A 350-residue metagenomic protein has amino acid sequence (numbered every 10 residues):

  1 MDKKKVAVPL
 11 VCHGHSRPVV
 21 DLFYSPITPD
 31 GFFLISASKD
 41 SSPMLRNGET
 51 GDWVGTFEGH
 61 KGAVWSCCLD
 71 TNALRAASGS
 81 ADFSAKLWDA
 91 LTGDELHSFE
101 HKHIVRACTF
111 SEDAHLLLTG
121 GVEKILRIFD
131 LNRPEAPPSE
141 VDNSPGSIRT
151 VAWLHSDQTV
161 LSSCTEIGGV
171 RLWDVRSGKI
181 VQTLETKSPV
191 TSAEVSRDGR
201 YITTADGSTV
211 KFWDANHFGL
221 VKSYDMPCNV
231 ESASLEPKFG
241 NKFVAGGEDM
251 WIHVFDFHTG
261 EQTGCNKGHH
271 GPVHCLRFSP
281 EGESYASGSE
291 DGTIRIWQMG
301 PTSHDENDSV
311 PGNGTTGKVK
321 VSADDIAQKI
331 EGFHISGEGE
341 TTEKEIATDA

Functional and structural regions predicted by a protein language model:
M1-R17, T50: A short helix->beta-strand "capping" segment at the edge of beta-propeller domains
V8-C12, D52-F57, D94-S98, E135-V141 (+3 more regions): A short beta-strand motif characteristic of beta-propeller blades
C12-V19, E58-V64, F99-V105, V141-I148 (+4 more regions): WD40/WD-repeat beta-propeller blade N-cap
F23-G31, C68-A73, T109-A114, A152-Q158 (+3 more regions): Loop/turn segments within WD40 beta-propeller blades
L34, A76, L117, V160-L161 (+3 more regions): Hydrophobic beta-strand positions that form the internal "hydrophobic ladder" of WD40/Gbeta-like beta-propeller blades
A37-D40, S78-D82, G120-E123, S163-I167 (+3 more regions): Conserved strand-to-loop turn within each blade of WD40 beta-propeller repeats
P43-R46, A85-W88, C108, L126-D130 (+4 more regions): WD40-repeat beta-propellers
N229, T259-N266, H270-H274, S279-S284 (+1 more regions): Terminal intrinsically disordered, low-complexity extensions flanking WD-repeat/beta-propeller proteins
